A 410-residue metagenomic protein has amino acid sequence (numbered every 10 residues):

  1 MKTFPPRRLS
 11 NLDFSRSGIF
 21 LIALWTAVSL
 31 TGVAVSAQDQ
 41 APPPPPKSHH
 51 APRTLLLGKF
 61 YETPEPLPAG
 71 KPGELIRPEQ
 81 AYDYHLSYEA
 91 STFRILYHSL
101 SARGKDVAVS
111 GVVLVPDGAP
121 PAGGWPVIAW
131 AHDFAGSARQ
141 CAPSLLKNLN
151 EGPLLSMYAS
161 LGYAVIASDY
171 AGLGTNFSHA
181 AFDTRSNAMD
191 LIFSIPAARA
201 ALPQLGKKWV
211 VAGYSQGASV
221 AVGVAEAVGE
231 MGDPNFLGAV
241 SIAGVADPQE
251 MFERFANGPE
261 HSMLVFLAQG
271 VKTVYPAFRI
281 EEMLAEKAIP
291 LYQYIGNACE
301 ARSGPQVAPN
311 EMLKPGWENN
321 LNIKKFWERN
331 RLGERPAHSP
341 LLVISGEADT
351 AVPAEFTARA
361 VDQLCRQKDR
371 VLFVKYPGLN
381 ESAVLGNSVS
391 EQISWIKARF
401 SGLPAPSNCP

Functional and structural regions predicted by a protein language model:
A37-P120: Catalytic-loop region of hydrolases
P45-A51, E65, I242-E334: Accessory cap/linker subdomain of secreted extracellular hydrolases
S110, G123-A135: Short beta-strand element of the alpha/beta-hydrolase
A181-A201: Alpha/beta-hydrolase active-site loop
P196-S262: Primarily recognizes the serine-hydrolase "nucleophile elbow" in alpha/beta-hydrolase and SGNH/GDSL folds
L342-S345, D349: Short beta-strand/loop motif that positions the catalytic acidic residue of the alpha/beta-hydrolase fold
T350-F356: Conserved alpha/beta-hydrolase "acid-adjacent" motif
F373-V384: Histidine-bearing beta->alpha loop at or near hydrolase active sites
